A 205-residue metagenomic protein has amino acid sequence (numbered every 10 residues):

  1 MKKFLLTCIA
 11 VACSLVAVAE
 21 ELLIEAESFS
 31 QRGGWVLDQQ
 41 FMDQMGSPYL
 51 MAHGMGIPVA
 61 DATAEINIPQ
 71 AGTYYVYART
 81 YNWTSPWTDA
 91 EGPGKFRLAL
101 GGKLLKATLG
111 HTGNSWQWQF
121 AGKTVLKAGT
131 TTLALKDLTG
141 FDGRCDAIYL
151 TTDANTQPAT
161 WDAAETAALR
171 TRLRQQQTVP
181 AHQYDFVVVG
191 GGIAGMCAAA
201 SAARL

Functional and structural regions predicted by a protein language model:
M1-F4: Positively charged n-region of N-terminal signal peptides that target proteins for export
I9-V18: Hydrophobic h-region of N-terminal signal peptides that target proteins for export in Gram-negative bacteria
A19-V179: Extracytoplasmic
N82-T84, G192-G195: Solvent-exposed loop/turn segments at secondary-structure junctions within structured extracellular/periplasmic domains
P180-A194: Beta1/beta-strand and adjacent pyrophosphate-binding region of the FAD-binding site in flavoprotein oxidoreductases
A202: Aromatic pocket-lining residues of Rossmann-like dinucleotide-binding sites
L205: Conserved dinucleotide-binding and phosphotransfer motif residues
